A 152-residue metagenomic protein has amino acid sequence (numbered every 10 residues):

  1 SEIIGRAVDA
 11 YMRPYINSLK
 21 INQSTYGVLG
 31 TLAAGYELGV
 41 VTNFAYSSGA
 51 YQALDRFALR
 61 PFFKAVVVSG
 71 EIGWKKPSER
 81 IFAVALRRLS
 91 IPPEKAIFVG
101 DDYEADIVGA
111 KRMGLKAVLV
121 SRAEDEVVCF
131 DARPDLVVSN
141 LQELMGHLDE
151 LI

Functional and structural regions predicted by a protein language model:
S1-Q23: Metal-dependent phosphoesterase signature
D9, Y26, G30-T31, E37 (+1 more regions): Asp-based, Mg2+/Mn2+-dependent phosphohydrolase catalytic module
